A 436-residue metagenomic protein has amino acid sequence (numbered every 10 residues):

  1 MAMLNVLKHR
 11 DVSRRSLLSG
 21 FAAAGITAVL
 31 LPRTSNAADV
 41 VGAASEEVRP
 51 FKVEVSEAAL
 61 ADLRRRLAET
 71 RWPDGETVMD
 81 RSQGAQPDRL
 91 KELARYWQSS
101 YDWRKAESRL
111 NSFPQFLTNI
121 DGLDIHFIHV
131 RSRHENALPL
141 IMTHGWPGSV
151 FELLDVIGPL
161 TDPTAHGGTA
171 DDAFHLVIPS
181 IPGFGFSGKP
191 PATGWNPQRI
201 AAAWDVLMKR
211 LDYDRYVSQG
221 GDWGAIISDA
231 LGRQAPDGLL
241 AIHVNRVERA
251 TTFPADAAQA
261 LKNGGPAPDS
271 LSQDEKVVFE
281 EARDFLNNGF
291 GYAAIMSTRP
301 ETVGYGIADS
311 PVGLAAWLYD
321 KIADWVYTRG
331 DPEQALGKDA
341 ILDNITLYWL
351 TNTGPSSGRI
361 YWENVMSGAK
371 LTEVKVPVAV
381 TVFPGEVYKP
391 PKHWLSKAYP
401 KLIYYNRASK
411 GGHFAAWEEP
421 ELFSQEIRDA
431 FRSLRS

Functional and structural regions predicted by a protein language model:
M1-V12, A23: N-terminal secretory signal peptides
S16-A37: N-terminal export signals
L31-L60: C-terminal segment of N-terminal export signals and the immediately downstream linker at the start of the mature
A58-R131, A340, W349-A369: Non-catalytic accessory segments flanking enzyme active sites
K105, I181-W195, D229: Glycine-rich "HGGG/HGxG" loop immediately N-terminal to the catalytic nucleophile of the alpha/beta-hydrolase
R199-Y216: Conserved acidic catalytic loop of the alpha/beta-hydrolase fold
D214-D256: Conserved hydrolase catalytic core segment
M296-S436: C-terminal subdomain of alpha/beta-hydrolase-fold enzymes, centered on the catalytic histidine and its supporting
